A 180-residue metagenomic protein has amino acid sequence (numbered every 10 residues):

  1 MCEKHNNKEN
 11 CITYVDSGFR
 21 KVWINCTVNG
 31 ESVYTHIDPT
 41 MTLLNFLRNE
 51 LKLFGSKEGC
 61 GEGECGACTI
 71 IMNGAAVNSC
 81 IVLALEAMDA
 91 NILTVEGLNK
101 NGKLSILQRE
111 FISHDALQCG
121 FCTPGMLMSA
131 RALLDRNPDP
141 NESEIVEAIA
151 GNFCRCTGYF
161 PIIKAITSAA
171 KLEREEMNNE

Functional and structural regions predicted by a protein language model:
M1-E180: Signature of N-terminal electron-transfer/Fe-S-associated modules in redox systems
